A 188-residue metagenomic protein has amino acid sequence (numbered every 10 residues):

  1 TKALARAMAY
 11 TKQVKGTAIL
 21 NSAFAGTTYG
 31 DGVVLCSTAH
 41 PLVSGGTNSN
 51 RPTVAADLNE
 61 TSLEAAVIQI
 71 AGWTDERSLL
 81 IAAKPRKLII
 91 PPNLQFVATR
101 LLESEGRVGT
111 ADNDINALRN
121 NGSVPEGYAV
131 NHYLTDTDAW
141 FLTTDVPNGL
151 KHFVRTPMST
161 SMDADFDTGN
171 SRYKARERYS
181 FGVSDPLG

Functional and structural regions predicted by a protein language model:
T1-T27, L88, Y173-A175: Long, contiguous amphipathic alpha-helices that act as assembly "spine/axial" helices in icosahedral shell and virion
G16, D75-E76: Catalytic micro-motifs at enzyme active sites that drive phosphoryl/nucleotidyl and oxygen chemistry
T27-G30, V34-C36: Conserved binding/catalytic microenvironments
C36-D75, A82-K87, N93-G188: Sequence/fold signature of self-assembling virion shell proteins
